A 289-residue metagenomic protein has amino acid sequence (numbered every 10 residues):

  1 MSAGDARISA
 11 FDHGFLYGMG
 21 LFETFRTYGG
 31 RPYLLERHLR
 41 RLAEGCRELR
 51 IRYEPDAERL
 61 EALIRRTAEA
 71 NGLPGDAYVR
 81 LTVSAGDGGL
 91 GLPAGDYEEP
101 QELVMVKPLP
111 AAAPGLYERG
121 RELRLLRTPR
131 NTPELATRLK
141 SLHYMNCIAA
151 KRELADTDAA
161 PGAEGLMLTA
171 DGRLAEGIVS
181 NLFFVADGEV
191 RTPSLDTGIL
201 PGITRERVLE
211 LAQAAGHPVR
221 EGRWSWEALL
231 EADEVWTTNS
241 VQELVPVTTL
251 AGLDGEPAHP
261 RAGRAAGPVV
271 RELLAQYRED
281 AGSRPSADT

Functional and structural regions predicted by a protein language model:
M1-L166, A170-R173, L209-T289: Conserved alpha/beta cores of soluble small-molecule-handling proteins
L125, L200-P201: Short beta-strand/loop turn elements enriched in aromatics
G165, R173-L195, P201: Glycine- and Gly-Pro-enriched alpha-helical subdomains that act as flexible, kink-prone "lid/hinge" or packing modules
T197, V208: Catalytic subdomain that performs nucleotidyl-dependent activation
G202-R207: Feature captures the catalytic cores and cofactor-binding loops of soluble hydro-lyases/lyases that act on carboxylate
